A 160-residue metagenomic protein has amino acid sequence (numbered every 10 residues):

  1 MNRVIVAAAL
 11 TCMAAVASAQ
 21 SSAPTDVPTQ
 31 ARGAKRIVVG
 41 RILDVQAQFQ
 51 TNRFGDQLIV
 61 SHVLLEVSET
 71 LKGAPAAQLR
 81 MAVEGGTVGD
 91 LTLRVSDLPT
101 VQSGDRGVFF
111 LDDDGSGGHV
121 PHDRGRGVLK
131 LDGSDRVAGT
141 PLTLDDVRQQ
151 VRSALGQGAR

Functional and structural regions predicted by a protein language model:
V4-I5, C12, V16-R160: Transition segments tied to proteolytic processing and entry into folded domains
